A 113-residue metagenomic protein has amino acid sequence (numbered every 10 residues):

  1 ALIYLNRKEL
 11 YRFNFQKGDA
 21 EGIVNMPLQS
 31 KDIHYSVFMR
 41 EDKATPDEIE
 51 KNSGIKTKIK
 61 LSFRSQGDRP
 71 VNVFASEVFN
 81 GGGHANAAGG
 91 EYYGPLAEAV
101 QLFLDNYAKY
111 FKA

Functional and structural regions predicted by a protein language model:
A1-V78, G83-K112: Hydrophobic helix-and-loop "lid/oligomerization" segment in the mid-to-C-terminal part of catalytic domains
